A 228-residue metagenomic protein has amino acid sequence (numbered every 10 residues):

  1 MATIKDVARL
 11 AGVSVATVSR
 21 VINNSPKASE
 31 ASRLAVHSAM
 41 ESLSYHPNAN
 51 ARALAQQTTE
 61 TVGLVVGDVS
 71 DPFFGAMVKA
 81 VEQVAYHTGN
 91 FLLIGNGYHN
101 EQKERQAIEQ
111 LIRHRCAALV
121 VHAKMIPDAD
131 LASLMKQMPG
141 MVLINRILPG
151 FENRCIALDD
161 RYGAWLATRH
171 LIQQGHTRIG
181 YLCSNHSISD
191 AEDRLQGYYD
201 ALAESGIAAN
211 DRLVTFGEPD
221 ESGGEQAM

Functional and structural regions predicted by a protein language model:
M1, L10, S42, A80-F91 (+4 more regions): Bacterial carbohydrate/catabolite-sensing allosteric modules
M1-E60: N-terminal helix-turn-helix DNA-binding module of bacterial transcription factors
V15-R20, L54-S70, H170, R178-N185: Short beta-strand segments enriched in small/hydrophobic residues
N23, D68-D71, Y98-H99, M125 (+1 more regions): Short histidine/acidic/glycine/proline-rich micro-motifs that form metal- and phosphate-coordinating active-site loops
H46-Q110, H114-A118, L195-A203: Amphipathic helical "hinge" segments at domain boundaries
R115-A123, G180-C183: Periplasmic-binding protein-like
I126-M135: Active-site-adjacent beta->alpha loops and helix N-cap segments on the catalytic face of soluble alpha/beta enzymes
